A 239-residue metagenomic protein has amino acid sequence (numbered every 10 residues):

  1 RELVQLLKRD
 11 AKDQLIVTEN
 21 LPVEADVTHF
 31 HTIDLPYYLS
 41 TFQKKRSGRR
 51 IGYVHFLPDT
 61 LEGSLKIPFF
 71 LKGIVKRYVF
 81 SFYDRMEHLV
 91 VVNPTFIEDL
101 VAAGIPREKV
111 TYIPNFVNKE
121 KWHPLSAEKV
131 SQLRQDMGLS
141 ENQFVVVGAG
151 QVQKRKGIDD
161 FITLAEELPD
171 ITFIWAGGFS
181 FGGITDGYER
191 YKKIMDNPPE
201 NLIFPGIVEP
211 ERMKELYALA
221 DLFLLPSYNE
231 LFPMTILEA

Functional and structural regions predicted by a protein language model:
V27-H29, Q43-E62, V90, I113: Active-site proximal beta-strand in glycosyltransferases
F70-L89: Membrane-proximal helix-turn-helix segments that form the acceptor-binding/catalytic region of lipid-linked
T95, F116: Carbohydrate-associated surface elements
R134, S140-K156, I162-E166, I174-A176: Conserved donor-binding/catalytic core segment of Leloir-type glycosyltransferases
A149, T172-R190, G206: Glycosyltransferase donor-sugar binding loop
G187-E211: Nucleotide-activated donor-binding/catalytic signature segment of Leloir-type glycosyltransferases, i.e., the conserved
I207, E215-A220: Short alpha-helical donor nucleotide-sugar binding micro-motif in glycosyltransferases
Y228: Aromatic "clamp/platform" in nucleotide-sugar-dependent glycosyltransferases that forms part of the donor/acceptor
